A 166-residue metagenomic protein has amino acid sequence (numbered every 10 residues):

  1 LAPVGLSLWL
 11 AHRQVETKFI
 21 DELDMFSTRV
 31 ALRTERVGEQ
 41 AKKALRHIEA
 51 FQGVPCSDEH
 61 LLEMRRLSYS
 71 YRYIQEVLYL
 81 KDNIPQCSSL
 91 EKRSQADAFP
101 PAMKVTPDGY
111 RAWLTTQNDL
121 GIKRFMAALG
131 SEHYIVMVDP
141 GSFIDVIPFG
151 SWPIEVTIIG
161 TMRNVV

Functional and structural regions predicted by a protein language model:
L1-G5, R29-V37, N83-S94, R111-L120: Short low-complexity stretches enriched in small and charged residues
A2-P55: Juxtamembrane extracytoplasmic/periplasmic/luminal helical "stalk" adjacent to the first N-terminal
P3, P85, P100-P101, P107 (+2 more regions): Proline-rich intrinsically disordered, low-complexity coils
P3, S7, A11, R33 (+6 more regions): Short, flexible coil/linker segments at or flanking structured domains
H12-T17, K43-I48, Q95-A98, M103-P107 (+2 more regions): A generic short-segment signal for beta-strand/edge and adjacent turn/coil regions
T17-R33, S70-R72, L78-I84, I147-M162: N-terminal short leaders/motifs
F26, V37-A102, D108: Extracytoplasmic/periplasmic sensory segments of membrane signal-transduction proteins
H60-S68, T106-V165: Solvent-exposed, extracytoplasmic
